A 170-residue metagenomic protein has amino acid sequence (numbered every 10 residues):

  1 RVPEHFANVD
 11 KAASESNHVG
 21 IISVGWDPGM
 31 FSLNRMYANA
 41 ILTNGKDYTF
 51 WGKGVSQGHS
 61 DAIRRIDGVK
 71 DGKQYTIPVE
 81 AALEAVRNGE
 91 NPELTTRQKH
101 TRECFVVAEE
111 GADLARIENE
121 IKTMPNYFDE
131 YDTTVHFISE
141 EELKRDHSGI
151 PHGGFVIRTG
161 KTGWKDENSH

Functional and structural regions predicted by a protein language model:
R1, V19-S23, T101-E109: Short glycine-rich or small-residue beta-strand-to-loop segments that form or flank ligand, phosphate, metal/Fe-S
R1-G20: Rossmann-fold NAD(P)-binding glycine/threonine-rich loop
V2, V24-S32, K53-S56: Gly/Ser/Thr-rich loops at beta-strand to alpha-helix junctions that form or flank small-molecule/cofactor-binding
N8-D10, M30-K46, D61-G72: Oxidoreductase and adenylate-handling cofactor-binding alpha/beta cores
A13-S16, L42-N44, R97-R102: Acidic/polar active-site rim loop that often engages polyanionic ligands
G20-V24, F50, Q74: General beta-strand structural signal in soluble alpha/beta enzymes
A38-L42, K46-G52, E103-A108: Short beta-strand and adjoining strand-loop segment in the mid-core of the Rossmann-like NAD(P)-dependent dehydrogenase
V55-H170: C-terminal substrate-binding/catalytic lobe of Rossmann-fold NAD(P)-dependent oxidoreductases
